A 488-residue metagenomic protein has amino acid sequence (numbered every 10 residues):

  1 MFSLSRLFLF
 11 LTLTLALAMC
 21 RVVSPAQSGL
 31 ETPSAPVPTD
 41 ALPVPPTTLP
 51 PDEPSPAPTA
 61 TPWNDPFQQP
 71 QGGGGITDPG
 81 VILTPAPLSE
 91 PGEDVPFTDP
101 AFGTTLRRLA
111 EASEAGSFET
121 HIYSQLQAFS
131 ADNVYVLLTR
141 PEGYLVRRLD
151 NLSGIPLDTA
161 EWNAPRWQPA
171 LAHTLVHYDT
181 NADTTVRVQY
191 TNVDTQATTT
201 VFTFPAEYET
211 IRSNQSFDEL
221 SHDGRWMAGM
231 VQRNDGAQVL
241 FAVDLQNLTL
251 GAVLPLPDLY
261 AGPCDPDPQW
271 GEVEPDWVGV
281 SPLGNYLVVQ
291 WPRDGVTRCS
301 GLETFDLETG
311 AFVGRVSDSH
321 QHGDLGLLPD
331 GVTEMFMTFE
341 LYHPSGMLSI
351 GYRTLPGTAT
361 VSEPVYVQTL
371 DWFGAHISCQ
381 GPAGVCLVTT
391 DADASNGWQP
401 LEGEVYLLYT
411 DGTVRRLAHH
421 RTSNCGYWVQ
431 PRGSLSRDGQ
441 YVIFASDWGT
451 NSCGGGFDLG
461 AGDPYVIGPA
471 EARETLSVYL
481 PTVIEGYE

Functional and structural regions predicted by a protein language model:
M1-G72, T84, A472-E488: Intrinsically disordered, low-complexity Ser/Thr/Pro-rich tracts
G74-R108: Blade/loop signatures of beta-propeller domains
G116, Y123-Q125, R140-T180, V186: Blade-loop segments of beta-propeller domains
L126-V136, W162-N181, I211-M227, W270-L287 (+3 more regions): Blade-terminus and WD-like Trp-Asp/Gly-His loop motifs, strongest in beta-propeller folds
E142-V146, D183-Y190, D235-A242, G295-T304 (+3 more regions): Structural motif
E161-Q238, L250-D267: Asp-box/WD-like beta-propeller blade repeats and closely related beta-sheet repeat scaffolds
S345-G351, A359-T422: Loop/turn-rich, solvent-exposed surfaces of beta-rich toroidal or solenoidal domains
V429-T475: Blade-level signature of beta-propeller repeat domains, shared across WD40, Kelch, NHL, RCC1 and BNR/Asp-box propellers
